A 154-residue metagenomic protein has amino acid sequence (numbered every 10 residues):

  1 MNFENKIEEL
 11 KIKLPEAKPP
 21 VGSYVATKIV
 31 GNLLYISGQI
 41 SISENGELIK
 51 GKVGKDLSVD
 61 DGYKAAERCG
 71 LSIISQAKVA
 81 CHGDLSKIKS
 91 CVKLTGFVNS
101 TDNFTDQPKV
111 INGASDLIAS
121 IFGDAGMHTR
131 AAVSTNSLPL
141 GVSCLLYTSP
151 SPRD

Functional and structural regions predicted by a protein language model:
M1-K18: Basic, amphipathic N-terminal segments that precede the first structured/catalytic domain
A26, V30-D60: RNase H-like nuclease fold core
L34, G38, V92-T101: Short, well-ordered beta-strand segments in beta-rich or mixed alpha/beta enzyme and ligand-binding folds
A65-C81, A114-L117: Short, well-ordered amphipathic alpha-helical segments that serve as non-catalytic structural scaffolds within diverse
A80-I88: Phosphate/pyrophosphate-binding loops at sites that engage ATP/ADP/AMP, CoA/4′-phosphopantetheine, polyphosphate
P108-C144: Short, conserved loop-to-beta-strand elements that form functional interface hotspots
Y147-D154: Conserved small/polar residues in nucleotide/adenosyl-binding loops
